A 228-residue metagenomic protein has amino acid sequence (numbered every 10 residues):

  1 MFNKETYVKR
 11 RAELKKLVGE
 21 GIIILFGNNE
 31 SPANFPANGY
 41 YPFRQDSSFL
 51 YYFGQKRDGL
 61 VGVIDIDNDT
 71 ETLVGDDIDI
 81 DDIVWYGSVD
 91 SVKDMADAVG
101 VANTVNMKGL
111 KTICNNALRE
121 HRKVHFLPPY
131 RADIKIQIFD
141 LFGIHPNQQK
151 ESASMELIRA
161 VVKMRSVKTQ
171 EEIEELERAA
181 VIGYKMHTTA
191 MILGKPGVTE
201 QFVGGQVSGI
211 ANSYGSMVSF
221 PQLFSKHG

Functional and structural regions predicted by a protein language model:
M1-K185: A composition/biophysics-driven feature that prefers long, compositionally simple stretches
P32, P36-F43, D140-F142, M155-A160 (+1 more regions): Short catalytic-site patches enriched in acidic/histidine residues that coordinate or position cofactors/metals
E171-G215: Active-site pocket-lining segments that scaffold enzyme catalytic pockets across diverse folds
